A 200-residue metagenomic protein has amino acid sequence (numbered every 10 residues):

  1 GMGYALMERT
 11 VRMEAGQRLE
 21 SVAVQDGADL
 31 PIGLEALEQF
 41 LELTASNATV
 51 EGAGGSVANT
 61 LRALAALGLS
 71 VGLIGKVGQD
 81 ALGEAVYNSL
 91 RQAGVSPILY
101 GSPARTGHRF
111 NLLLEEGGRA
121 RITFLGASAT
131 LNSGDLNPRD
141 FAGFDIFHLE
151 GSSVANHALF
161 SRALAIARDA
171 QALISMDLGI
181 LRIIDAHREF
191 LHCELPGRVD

Functional and structural regions predicted by a protein language model:
G1-G72: Glycine-rich phosphate/adenosyl-contacting loop at the front of the ribokinase-like
G1-V24, T49, E84-S102, L113-D200: Ribokinase/PfkB-type carbohydrate-kinase core domain
L37, L41, V71-P97: A glycine-rich beta-to-alpha transition motif near the start of alpha/beta enzyme domains, typified by
A53, Q79, N156: Charged, low-complexity surface patches
G54, L67, A93, A104-G107: Short, basic and Ser/Thr-rich N-terminal targeting/leader segments
V57-L61, G83, F160: A general structural signal for well-ordered alpha-helical segments in protein cores
G75, L99-T106: A short, structured active-site edge motif that brings together acidic residues
